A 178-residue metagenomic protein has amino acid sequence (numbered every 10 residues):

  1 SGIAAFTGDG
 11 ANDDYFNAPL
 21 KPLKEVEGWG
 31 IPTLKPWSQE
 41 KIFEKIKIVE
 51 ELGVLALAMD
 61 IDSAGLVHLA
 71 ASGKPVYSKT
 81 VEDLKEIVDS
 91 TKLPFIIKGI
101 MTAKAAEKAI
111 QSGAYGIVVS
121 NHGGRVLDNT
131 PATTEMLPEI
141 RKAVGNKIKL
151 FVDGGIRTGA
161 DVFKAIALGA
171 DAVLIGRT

Functional and structural regions predicted by a protein language model:
S1-S38: N-terminal capping/small domains of soluble enzymes
K21, E25-V26, P36-V152, G159-T178: Alpha/beta enzyme core
